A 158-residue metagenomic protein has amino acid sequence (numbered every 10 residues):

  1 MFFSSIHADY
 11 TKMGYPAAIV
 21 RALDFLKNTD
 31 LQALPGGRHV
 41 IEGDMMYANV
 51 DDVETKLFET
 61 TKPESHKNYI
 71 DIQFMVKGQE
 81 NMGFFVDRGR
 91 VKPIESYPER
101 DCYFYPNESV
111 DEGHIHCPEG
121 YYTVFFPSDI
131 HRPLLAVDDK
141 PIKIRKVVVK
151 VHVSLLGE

Functional and structural regions predicted by a protein language model:
M1-N49, S65: A short, N-terminal "cap"/entry segment at the start of jelly-roll beta-barrel domains of the cupin/DSBH fold
R38-L57, N68-V76: A short glycine-rich, His/Asp/Glu-containing loop-to-beta-strand
E42-G43, E59-D71, G89-Y97, V110 (+2 more regions): A short beta-loop-beta micro-motif enriched in histidine and acidic residues
N68-I70, F74-E80, F84, G89 (+1 more regions): Glycine- and acidic-residue-biased ligand/ion/polar-headgroup-sensing regions
F84-V86, L134-V137: A short secondary-structure junction signal
R100-I115, P127-S128: Surface-exposed, gly/pro-biased binding rims or lids
H116-A136: Conserved metal-binding segment of the jelly-roll/cupin
Y122-V124, P141-G157: A short hydrophobic beta-strand segment most commonly corresponding to one strand of the jelly-roll/cupin
